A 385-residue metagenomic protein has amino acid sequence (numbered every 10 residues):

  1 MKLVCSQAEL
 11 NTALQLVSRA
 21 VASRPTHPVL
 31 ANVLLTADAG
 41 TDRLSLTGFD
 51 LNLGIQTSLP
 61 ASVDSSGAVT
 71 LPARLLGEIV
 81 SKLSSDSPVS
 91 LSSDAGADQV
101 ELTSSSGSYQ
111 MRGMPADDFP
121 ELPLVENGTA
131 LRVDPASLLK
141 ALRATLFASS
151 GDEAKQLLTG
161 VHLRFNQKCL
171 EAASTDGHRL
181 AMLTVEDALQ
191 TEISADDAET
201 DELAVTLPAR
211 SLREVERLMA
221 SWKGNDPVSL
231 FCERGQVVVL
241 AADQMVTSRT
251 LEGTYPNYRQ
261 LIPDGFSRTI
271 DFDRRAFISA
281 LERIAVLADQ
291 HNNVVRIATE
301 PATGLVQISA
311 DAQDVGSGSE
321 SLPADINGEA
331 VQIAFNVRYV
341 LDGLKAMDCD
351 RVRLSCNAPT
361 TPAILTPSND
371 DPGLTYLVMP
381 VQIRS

Functional and structural regions predicted by a protein language model:
M1-S385: Structural preference for solvent-exposed beta-strand-turn elements and adjacent flexible terminal/loop segments within
